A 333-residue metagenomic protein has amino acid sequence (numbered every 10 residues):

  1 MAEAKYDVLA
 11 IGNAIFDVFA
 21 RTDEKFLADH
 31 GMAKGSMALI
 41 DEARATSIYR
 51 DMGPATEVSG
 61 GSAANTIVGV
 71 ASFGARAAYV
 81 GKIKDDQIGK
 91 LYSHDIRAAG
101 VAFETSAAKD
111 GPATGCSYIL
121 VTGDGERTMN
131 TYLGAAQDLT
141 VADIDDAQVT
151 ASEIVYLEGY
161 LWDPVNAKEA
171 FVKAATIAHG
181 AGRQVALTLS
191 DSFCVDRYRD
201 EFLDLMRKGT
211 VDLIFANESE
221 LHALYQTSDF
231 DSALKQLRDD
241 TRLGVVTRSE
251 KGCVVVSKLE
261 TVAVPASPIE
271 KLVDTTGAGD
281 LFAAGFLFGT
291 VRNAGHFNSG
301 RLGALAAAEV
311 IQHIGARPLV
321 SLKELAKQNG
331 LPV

Functional and structural regions predicted by a protein language model:
M1-L9, A14, A28-K34, I177-G180 (+3 more regions): Conserved phosphate-binding/catalytic region of the ribokinase-like
M1-V80, K90-L91, A98: Glycine-rich phosphate/adenosyl-contacting loop at the front of the ribokinase-like
I67-R76, L120-T122, G289-R292: Alpha-helix C-terminal capping segments
A77, F103, V185-A186, G244: Hydrophobic beta-strand scaffold residues
D95-P112: A glycine-rich helix N-cap at a beta->alpha junction
E104-A108, I119-V165: Conserved phosphate-binding/catalytic loop of the ribokinase/pfkB sugar-kinase fold
I154-K235, K251-C253: Conserved beta-alpha-beta core of the PfkB/ribokinase-like small-molecule kinase fold
